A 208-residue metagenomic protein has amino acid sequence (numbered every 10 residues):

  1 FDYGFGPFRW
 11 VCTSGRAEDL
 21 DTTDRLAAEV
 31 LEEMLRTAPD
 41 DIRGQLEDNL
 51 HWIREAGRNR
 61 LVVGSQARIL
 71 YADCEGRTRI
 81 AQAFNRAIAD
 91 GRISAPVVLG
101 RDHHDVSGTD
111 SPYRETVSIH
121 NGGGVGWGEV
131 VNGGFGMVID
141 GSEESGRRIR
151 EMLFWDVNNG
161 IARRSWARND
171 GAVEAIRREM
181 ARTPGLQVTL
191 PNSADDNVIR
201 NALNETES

Functional and structural regions predicted by a protein language model:
F1-S208: Ligand/cofactor-recognition surfaces for anionic moieties
